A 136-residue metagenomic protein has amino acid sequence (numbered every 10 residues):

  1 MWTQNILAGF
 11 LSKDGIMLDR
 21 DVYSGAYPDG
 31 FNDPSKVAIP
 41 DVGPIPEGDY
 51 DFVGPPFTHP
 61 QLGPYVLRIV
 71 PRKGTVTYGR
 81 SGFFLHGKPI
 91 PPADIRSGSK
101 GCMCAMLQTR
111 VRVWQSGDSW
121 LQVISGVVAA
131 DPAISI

Functional and structural regions predicted by a protein language model:
M1-S81: Gly/Pro-biased beta-strand-loop elements
D49, G54-I136: Exported/periplasmic cell-wall-interacting domains
